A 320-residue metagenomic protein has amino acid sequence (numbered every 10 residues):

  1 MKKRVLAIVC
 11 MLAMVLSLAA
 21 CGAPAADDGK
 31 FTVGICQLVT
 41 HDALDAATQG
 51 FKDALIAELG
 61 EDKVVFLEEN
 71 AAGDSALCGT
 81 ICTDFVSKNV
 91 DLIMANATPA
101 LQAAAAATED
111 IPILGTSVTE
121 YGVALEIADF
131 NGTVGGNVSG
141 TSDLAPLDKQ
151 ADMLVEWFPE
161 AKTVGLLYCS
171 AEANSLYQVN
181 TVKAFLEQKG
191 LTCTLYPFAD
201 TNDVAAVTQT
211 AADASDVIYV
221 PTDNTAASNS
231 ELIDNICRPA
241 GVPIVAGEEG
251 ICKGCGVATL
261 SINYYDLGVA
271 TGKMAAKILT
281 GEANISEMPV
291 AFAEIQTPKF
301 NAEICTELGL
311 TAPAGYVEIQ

Functional and structural regions predicted by a protein language model:
M1-T32, A57-E61: Short, low-complexity disordered leader/linker segments with a strong preference for bacterial N-terminal type II
T32-K52, E58, L67-C78, A171-S175 (+1 more regions): Extracytoplasmic "Venus flytrap"
V33-I35, F51, S139-L186, N284-I304: An alpha-beta-alpha
A57-C78, N137, F185-T201: Short beta-strand elements in bilobed, periplasmic/extracellular small-molecule ligand-binding domains
L67-D129, D223-G247: Beta-alpha junction/loop-to-helix N-cap segments that form part of ligand/metal-binding clefts
Y121-T163, I262-A283: Hydrophobic alpha-helical segments within soluble ligand-binding/sensing domains
A173-V242, E248: Pocket-lining segment of extracytoplasmic ligand-binding domains
I251-F300: Flexible loop/turn connectors
